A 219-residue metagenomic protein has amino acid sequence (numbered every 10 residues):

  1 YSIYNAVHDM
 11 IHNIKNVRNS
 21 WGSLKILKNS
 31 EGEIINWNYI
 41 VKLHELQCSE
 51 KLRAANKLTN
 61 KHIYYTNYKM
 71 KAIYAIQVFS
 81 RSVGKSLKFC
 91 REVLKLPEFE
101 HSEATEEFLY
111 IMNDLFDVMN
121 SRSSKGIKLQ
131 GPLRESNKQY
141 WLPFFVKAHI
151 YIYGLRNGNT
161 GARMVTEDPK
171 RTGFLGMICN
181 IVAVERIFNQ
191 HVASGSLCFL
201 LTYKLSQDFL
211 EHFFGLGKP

Functional and structural regions predicted by a protein language model:
Y1-P219: Non-catalytic regulatory appendages
